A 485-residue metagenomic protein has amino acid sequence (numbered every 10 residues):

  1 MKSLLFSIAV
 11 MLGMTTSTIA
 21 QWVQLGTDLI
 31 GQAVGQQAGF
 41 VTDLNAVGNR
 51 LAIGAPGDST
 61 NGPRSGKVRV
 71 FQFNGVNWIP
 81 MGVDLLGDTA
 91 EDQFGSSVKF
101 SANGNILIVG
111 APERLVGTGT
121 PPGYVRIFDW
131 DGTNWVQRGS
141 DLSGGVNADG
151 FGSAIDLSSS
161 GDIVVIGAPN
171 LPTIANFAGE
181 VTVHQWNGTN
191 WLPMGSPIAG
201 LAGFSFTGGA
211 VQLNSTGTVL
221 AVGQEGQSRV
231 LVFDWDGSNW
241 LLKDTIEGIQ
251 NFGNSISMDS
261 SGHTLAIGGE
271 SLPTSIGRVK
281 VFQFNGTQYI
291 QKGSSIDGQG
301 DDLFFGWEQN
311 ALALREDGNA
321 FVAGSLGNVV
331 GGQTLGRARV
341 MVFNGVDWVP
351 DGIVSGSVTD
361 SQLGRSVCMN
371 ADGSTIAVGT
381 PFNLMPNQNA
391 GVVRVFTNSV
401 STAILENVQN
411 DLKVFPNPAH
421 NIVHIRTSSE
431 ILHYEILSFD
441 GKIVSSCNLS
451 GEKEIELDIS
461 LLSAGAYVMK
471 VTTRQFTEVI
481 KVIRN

Functional and structural regions predicted by a protein language model:
M1-W22: Bacterial Sec-dependent N-terminal signal peptides
S3-L4, M14-T15, I155, L272 (+3 more regions): Intrinsic disorder/low-complexity segments
M11-M14, T18, I246, G318 (+2 more regions): N-terminal processing/targeting junctions
L12-T15, G195, D259, K470: Position-driven detector of the extreme protein N-terminus
A20-V400: Conserved beta-strand/short-helix segments that make up beta-rich extracellular adhesion/recognition modules
L405-N485: C-terminal outer-membrane/trafficking sorting elements
